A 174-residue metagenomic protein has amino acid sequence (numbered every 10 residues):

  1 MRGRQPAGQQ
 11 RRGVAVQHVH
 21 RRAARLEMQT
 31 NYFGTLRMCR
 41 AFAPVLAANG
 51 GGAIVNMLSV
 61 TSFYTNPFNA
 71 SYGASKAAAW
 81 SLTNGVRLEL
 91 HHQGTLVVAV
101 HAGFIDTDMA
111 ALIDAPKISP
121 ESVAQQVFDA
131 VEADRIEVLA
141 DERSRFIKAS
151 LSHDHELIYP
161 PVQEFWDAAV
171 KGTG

Functional and structural regions predicted by a protein language model:
Q10-A15: Conserved NAD(P)H cofactor-binding loop of Rossmann-fold oxidoreductase domains
H18, R22-Q29: Active-site Tyr-X3-Lys motif and surrounding loop/helix of classical short-chain dehydrogenase/reductase
H20, N66-A70: Active-site loop immediately N-terminal to the catalytic Tyr-X3-Lys motif of short-chain dehydrogenase/reductase
C39, S75: Active-site helix of classical SDR
S59: Residue(s) in the substrate-gating loop at a strand-loop-helix junction that position the organic substrate next
Y64, G85-T95: Active-site-adjacent segment of SDR/Rossmann-fold oxidoreductases
P116-K117, E121-G174: C-terminal tail/cap regions
